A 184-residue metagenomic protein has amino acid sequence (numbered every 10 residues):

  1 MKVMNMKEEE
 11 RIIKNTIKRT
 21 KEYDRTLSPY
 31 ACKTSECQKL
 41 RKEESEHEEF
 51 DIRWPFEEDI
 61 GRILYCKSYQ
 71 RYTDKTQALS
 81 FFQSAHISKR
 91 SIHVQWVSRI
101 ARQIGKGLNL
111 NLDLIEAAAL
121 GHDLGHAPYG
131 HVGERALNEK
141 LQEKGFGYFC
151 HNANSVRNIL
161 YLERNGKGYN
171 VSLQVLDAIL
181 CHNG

Functional and structural regions predicted by a protein language model:
K2-E48, Y65-Q70, Q95, R99 (+2 more regions): Sequence-structural signature of the catalytic-core scaffold of metal-dependent phosphohydrolases that act on
E36, D74-L79, L110-I115, V132-R135: Short amphipathic alpha-helical segments, especially helix-boundary/capping motifs
E44-D51, P55-Y65, Y69-I92: Active-site flanking loop/helix segments enriched in acidic
E57-E58, N109-G121, S172-I179: Alpha-helical scaffolds flanking conserved acidic
S80-H86, L114-D123, A136-K144: Short acidic, glycine/Ser/Thr-rich loop/turn "cap" segments at secondary-structure junctions
F82-L114: Alpha-helical phosphate/pyrophosphate-handling elements in metalloenzyme active cores
